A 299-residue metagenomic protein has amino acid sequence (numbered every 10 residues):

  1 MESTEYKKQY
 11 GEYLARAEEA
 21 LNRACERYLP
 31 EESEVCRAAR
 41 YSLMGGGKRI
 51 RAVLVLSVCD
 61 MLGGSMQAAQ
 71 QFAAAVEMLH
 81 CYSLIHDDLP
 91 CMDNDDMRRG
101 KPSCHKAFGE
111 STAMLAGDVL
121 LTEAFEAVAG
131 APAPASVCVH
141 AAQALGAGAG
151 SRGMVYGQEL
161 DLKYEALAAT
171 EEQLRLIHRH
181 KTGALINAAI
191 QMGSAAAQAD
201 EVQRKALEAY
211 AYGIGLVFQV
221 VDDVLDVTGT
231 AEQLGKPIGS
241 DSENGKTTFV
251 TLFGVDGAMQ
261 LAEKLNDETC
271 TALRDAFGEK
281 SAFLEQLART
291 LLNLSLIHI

Functional and structural regions predicted by a protein language model:
M1-C25: N-terminal amphipathic/basic leader segments beginning at the initiator methionine
C25-L273, K280-L292: Mg2+-dependent prenyl diphosphate-binding active-site environment of isoprenoid biosynthetic enzymes
I297-I299: Conserved small/polar residues in nucleotide/adenosyl-binding loops
